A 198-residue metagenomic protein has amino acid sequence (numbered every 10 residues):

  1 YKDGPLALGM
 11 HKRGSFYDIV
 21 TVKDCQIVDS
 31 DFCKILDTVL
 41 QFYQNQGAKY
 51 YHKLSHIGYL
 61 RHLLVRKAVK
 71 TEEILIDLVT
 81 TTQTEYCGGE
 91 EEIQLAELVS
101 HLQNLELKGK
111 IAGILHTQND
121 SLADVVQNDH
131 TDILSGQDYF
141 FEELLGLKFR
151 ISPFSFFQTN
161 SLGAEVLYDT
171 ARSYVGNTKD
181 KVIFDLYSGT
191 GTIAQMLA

Functional and structural regions predicted by a protein language model:
Y1-A198: Accessory RNA-recognition modules of RNA-modification enzymes
